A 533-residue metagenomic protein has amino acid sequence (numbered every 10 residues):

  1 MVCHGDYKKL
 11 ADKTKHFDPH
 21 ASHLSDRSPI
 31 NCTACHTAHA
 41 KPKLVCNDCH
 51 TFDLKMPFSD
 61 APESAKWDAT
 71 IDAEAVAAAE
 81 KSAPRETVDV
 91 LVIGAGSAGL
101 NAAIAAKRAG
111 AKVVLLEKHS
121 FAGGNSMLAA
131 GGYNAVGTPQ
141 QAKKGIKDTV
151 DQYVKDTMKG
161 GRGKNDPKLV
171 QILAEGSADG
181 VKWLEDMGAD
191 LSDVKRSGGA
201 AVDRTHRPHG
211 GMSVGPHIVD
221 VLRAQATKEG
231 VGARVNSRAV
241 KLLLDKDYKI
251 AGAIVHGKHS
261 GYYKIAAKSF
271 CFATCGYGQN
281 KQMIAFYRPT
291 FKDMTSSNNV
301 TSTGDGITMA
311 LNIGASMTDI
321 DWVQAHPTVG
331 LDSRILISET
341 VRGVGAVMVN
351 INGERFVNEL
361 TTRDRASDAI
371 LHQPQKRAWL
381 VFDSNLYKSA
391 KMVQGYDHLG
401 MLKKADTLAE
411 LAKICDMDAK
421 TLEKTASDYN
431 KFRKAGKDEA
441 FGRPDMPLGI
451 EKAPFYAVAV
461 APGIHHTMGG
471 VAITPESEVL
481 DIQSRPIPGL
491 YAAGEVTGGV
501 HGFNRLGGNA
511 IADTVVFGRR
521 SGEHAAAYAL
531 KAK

Functional and structural regions predicted by a protein language model:
M1-A75: Short sequence/structural segments immediately N-terminal
S82-A98, V114: Beta1/beta-strand and adjacent pyrophosphate-binding region of the FAD-binding site in flavoprotein oxidoreductases
K112, K118-G232, N236-K241, A346-T361 (+3 more regions): Conserved N-terminal/central alpha/beta ligand/cofactor-binding core
G210-K268, I307-I313: Helical element adjacent to the flavin cofactor pocket in flavoenzyme catalytic cores
K241, T421-N504: A glycine-rich dinucleotide-binding beta-alpha-beta segment and adjacent secondary-structure elements that constitute
K258-G261, I265-G330, F517-R520: Glycine-rich loop(s) and the adjacent beta-strand/alpha-helix scaffold that form part
I307-M309, A315-T421: An anion/pyrophosphate-binding glycine-rich loop and adjacent beta-alpha core in soluble alpha-beta enzymes
M309-S316, E423, T514-K533: Internal hydrophobic alpha-helix adjacent to the cofactor/substrate pocket in enzyme cavities
